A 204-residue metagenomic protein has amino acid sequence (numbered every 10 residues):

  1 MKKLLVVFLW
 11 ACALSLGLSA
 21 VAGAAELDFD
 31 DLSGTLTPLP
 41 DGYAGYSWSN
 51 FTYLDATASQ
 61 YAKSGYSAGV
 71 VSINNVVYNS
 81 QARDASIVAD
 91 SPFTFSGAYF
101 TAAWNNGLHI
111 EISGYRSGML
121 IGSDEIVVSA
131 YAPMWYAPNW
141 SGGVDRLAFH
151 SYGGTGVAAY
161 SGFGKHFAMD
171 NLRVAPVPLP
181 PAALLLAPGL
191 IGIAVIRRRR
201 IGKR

Functional and structural regions predicted by a protein language model:
M1-L4, R197-R198: Positively charged n-region of N-terminal signal peptides that target proteins for export
K3-F8, A13-E26, M169-L190: Short, threonine-centered small-residue motifs that mark membrane-proximal processing/anchoring sites and TM-junction
A24-D90: N-terminal targeting leaders for non-cytosolic proteins
L27-D28, S33, G114-P176: Terminal, low-complexity interaction segments
D90-G97: Extended extracellular/luminal ectodomain segments enriched in beta-structured repeat modules
Y99-T101, H150, A175, I196: Conserved residues at the C-terminal ends of beta-strands
F100-H109: Extended, low-complexity, turn-rich repeat/linker tracts enriched in Gly/Pro/Ser/Thr and Asp/Glu that occur
A194-R204: C-terminal membrane-anchoring or membrane-association module
